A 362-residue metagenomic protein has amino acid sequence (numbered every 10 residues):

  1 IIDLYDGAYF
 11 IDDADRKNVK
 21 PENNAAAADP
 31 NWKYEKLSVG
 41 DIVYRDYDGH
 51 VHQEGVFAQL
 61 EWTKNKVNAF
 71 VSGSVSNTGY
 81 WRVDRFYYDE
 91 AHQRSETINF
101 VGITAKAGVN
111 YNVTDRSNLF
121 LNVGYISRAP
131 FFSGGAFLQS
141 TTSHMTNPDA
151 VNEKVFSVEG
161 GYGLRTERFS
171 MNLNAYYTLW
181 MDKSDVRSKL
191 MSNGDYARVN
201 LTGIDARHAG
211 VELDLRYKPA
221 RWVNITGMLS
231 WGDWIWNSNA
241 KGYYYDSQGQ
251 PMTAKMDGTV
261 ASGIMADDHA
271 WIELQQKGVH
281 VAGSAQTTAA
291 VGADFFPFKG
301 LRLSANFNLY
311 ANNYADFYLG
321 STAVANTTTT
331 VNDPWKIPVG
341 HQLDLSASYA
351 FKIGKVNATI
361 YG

Functional and structural regions predicted by a protein language model:
I1, T63, S74-T78, N110 (+5 more regions): Outer-membrane beta-barrel pore domains and translocons
I2-T114, Q139: Signature of Gram-negative outer-membrane beta-barrel scaffolds
G40-Y47, R85-E96, T142-D149, S157 (+4 more regions): Extracellular loop and loop/strand-boundary signature of outer-membrane beta-barrel proteins
H50-E54, N99-I103, K154-V158, R165-E167 (+4 more regions): Residues that define the transmembrane beta-barrel architecture of outer-membrane proteins
V56-W62, A107-Y111, G160-L164, A175 (+6 more regions): Residues on the lipid-exposed face of transmembrane beta-strands in outer-membrane beta-barrel proteins
T63-K66, Y177-L179, V199-S321: Gram-negative outer-membrane beta-barrel transporters
K66-A69, R116-L119, R168-M171, W222-I225 (+2 more regions): Repeated loop/turn-to-beta-strand initiation elements of outer-membrane beta-barrel proteins
G79-D84, T97, Y111-V158, S170 (+3 more regions): Surface-exposed extracellular loop regions of Gram-negative outer-membrane beta-barrel proteins, predominantly
